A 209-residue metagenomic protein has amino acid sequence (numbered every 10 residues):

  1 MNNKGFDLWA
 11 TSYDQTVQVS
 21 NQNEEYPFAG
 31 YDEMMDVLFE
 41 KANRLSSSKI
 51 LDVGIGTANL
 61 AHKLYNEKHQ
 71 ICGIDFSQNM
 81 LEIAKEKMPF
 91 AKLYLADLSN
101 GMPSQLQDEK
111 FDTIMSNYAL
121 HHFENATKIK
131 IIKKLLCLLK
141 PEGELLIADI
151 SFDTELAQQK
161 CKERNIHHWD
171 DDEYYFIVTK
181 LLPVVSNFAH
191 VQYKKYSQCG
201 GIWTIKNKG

Functional and structural regions predicted by a protein language model:
M1-R44: Conserved class I S-adenosyl-L-methionine
L51, T57-M102: Class I SAM-dependent methyltransferase SAM/SAH-binding core
L60, L146-G200: C-terminal alpha-helical "lid/dimerization" subdomain adjacent to the S-adenosyl-L-methionine
G101-E109: Short amphipathic alpha-helix with an adjacent loop that forms part of the alpha/beta core around
M115: A conserved beta-strand element that flanks and buttresses the S-adenosyl-L-methionine
Y118-A119: Short catalytic micro-motifs in class I SAM-dependent methyltransferases
I129-P141: A short glycine-rich, Lys/Arg-flanked "PGG" loop and its adjoining helix->strand segment in the class I
W203-G209: C-terminal lobe and adjacent flexible extensions of AdoMet/dcAdoMet transferase-like proteins
